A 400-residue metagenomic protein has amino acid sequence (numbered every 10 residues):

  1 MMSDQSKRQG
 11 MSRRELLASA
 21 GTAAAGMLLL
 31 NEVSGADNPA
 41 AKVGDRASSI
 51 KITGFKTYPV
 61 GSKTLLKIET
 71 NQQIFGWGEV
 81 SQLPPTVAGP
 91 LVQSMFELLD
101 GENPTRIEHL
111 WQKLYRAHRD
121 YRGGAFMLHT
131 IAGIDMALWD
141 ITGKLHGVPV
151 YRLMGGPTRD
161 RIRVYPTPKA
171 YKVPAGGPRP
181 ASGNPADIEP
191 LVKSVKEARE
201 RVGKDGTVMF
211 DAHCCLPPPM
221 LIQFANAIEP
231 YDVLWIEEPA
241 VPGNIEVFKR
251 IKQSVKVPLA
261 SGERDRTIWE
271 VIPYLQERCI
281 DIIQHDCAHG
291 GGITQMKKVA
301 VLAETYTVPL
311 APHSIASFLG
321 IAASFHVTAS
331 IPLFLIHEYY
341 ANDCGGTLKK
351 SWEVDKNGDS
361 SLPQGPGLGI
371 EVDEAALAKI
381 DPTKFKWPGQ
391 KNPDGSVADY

Functional and structural regions predicted by a protein language model:
M1-M11: N-terminal secretory signal peptides
G10-L29: N-terminal export leaders
L30-S62, L66-I68, F75: C-terminal segment of N-terminal export signals and the immediately downstream linker at the start of the mature
N71-L145: Metal- or metallocofactor-binding catalytic centers and their adjacent structured scaffolds across diverse enzyme
Q73, I134, G147, D211 (+5 more regions): Conserved, mostly hydrophobic/aromatic
T86, Q93-E97, E102, H109 (+4 more regions): Shared catalytic-loop signature of beta/alpha-barrel
R161, Y165-S254: Metal-dependent enolase-superfamily TIM-barrel catalytic cores that perform enediolate-based chemistry
L368-Y400: Extended hydrophobic packing segments that form well-structured cores
